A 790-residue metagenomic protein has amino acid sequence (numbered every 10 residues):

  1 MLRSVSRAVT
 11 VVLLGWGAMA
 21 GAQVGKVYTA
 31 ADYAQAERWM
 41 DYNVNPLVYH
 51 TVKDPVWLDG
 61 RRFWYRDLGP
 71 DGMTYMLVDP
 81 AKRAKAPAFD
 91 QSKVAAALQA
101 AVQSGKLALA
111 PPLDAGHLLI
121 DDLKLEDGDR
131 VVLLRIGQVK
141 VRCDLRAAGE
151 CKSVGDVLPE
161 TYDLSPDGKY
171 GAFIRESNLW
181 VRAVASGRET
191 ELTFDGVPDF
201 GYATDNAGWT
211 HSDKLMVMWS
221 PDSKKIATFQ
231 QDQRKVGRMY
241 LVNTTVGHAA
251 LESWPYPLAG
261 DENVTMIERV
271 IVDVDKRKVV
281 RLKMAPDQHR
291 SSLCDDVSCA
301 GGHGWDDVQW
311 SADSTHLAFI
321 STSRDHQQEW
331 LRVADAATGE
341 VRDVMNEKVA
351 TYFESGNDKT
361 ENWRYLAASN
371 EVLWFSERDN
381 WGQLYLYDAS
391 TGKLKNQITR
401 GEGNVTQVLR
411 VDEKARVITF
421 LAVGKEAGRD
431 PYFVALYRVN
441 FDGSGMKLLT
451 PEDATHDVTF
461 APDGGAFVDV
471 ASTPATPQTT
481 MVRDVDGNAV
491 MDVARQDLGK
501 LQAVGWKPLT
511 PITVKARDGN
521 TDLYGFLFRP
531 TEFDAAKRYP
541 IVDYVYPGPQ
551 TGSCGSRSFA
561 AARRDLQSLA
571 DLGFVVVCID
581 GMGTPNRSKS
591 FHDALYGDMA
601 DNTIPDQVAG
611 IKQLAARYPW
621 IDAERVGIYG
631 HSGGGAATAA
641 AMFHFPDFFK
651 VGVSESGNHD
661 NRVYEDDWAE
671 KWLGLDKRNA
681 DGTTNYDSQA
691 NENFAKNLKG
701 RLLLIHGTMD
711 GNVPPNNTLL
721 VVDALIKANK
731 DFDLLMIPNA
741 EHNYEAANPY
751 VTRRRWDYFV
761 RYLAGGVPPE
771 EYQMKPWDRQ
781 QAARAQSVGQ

Functional and structural regions predicted by a protein language model:
M1-V9: Bacterial N-terminal signal peptides that target proteins for export
L2, K26, V44, D205-A207 (+3 more regions): Hydrophobic alpha-helical segments, principally membrane-spanning helices and signal/leader peptides
V5-S6, T29, V52-V56, W209 (+7 more regions): Alpha-helical interaction segments
A8-G17: Bacterial N-terminal signal peptides
G15, G21-Q478, V482-R483, G499 (+3 more regions): Beta-propeller folds
R61, R238, M284, W305-D306 (+4 more regions): Serine-hydrolase catalytic core recognition
